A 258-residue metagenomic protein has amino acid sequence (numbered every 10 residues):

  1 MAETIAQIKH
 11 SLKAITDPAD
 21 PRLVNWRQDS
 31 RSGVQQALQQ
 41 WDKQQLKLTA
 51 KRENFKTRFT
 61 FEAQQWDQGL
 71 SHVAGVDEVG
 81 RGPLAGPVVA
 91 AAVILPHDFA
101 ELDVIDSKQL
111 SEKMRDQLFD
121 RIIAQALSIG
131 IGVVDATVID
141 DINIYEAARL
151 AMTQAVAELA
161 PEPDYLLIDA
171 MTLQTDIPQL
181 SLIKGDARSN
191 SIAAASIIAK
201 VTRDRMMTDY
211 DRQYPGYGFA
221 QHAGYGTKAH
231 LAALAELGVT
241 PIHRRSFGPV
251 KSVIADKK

Functional and structural regions predicted by a protein language model:
M1-A74, R81-K258: RNase H-like, Mg2+-dependent phosphodiesterase core, and more generally RNA phosphate-backbone-engaging helix-loop
